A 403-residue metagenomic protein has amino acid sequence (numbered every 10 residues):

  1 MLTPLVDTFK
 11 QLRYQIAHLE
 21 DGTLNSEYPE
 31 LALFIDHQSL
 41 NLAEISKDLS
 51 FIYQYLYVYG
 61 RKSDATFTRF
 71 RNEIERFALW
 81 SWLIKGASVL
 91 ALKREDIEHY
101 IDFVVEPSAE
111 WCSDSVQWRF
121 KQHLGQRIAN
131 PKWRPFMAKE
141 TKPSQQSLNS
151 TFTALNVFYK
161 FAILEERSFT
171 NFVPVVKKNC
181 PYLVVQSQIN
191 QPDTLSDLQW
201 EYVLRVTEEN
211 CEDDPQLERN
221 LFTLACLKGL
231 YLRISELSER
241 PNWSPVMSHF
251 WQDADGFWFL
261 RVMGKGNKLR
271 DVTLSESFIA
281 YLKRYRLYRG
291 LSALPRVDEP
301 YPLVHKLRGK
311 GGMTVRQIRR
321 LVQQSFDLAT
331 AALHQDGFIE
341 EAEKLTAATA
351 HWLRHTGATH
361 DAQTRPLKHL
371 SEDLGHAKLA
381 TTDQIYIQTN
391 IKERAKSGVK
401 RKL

Functional and structural regions predicted by a protein language model:
S50-T68, I74-N190, N210: N-terminal core-binding DNA-recognition domain of tyrosine recombinases/integrases
Q145, E201-I234: Basic, Lys/Arg- and aromatic-enriched nucleic-acid-binding interface segment
N156, N220-E239, L260, H360: Short pre-functional
L183-R205, N267-S277, V297-D298: DNA breakage-rejoining catalytic core of tyrosine-based enzymes
E239-R284, G290: Conserved tyrosine-mediated DNA breakage-rejoining catalytic core shared by Y-recombinases
G264-R284, E299-S325: C-terminal catalytic core of Y-nucleophile DNA break-rejoin enzymes
Q323-E372, L379: Short, basic (Lys/Arg/His-rich) helix/loop patches that form interaction surfaces in the mid-to-C-terminal regions
E372, Q384-L403: DNA/chromatin major-groove-contacting recognition/catalytic segments
